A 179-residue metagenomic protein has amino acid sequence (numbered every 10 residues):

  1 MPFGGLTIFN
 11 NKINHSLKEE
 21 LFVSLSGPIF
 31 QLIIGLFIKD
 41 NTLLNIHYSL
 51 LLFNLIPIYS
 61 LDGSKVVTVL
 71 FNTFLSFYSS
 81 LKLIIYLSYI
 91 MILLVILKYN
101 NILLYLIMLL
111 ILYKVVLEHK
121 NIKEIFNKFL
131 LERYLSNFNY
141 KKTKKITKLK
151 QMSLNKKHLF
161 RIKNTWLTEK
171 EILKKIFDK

Functional and structural regions predicted by a protein language model:
M1-K179: Hydrophobic transmembrane alpha-helices and their immediate loop junctions in multi-pass integral membrane proteins
